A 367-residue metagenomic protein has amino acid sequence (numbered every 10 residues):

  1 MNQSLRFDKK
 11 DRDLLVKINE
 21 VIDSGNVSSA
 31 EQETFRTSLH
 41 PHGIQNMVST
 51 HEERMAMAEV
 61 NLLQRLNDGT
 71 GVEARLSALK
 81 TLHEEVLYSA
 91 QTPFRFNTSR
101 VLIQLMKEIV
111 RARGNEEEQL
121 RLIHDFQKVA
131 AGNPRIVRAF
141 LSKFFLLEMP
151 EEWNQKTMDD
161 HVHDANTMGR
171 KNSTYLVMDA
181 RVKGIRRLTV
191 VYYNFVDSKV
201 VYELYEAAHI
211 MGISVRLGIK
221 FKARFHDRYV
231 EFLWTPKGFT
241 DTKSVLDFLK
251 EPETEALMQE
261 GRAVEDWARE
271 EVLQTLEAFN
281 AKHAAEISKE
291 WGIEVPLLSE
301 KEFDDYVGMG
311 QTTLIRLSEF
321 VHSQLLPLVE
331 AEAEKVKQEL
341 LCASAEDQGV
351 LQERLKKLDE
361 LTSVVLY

Functional and structural regions predicted by a protein language model:
M1-Y229, P236-T242, L249, V350-Y367: An N-terminally biased module of ancient metal coordination in phosphate/nucleic-acid-related enzymes
V27, S244-Y367: Non-catalytic, alpha-helical, charged scaffold/linker segments that couple or flank catalytic or architectural cores
R228-G238, I315-H322: Aromatic- and acidic-residue-enriched segments that line the glycan-binding/catalytic groove of carbohydrate-active
